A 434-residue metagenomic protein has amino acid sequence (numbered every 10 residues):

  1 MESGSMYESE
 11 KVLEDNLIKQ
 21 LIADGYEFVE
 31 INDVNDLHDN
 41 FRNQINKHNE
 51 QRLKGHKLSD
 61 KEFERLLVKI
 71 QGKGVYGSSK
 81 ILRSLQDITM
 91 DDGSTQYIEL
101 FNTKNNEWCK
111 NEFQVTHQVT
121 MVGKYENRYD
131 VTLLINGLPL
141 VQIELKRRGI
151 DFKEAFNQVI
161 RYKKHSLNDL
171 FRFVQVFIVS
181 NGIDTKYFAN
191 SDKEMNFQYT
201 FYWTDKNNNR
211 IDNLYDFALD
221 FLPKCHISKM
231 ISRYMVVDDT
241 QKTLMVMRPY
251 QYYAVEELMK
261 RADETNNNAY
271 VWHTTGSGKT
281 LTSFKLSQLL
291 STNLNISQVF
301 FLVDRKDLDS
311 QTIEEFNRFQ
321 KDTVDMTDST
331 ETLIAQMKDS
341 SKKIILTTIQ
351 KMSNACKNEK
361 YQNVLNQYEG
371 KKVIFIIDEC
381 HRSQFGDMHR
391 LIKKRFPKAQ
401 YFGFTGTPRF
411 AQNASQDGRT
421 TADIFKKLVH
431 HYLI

Functional and structural regions predicted by a protein language model:
E2-Q298, D307-T323, S340-K343, Q350-S353 (+1 more regions): ATP-dependent helicase/translocase motor core
F28, F177-V179, L346, Y401 (+1 more regions): Conserved beta-strand scaffold positions in the cores of enzyme catalytic domains, especially in NTP/NDP-utilizing
V29, V299-F300, Q400-G403: Short hydrophobic alpha-helical runs that function as membrane-insertion/retention elements
V131, A335-K338, L365-Q367, K393: Replace "in large, NTP-powered and nucleic-acid-processing enzymes" with "in large, NTP-powered factors and other
F152, Q350-Y361, L365-I434: Signature of the SF2 helicase/ATPase Hel1-core->accessory helical subdomain module
K163-H165, S287-Q288, T330-L333, E359-V364 (+1 more regions): A generic local structural motif
F177-V179, F301-L302, F375, G403: Structural beta-sheet core signal
V303-K306, M326-A335, I349-N354: Conserved helicase motor
